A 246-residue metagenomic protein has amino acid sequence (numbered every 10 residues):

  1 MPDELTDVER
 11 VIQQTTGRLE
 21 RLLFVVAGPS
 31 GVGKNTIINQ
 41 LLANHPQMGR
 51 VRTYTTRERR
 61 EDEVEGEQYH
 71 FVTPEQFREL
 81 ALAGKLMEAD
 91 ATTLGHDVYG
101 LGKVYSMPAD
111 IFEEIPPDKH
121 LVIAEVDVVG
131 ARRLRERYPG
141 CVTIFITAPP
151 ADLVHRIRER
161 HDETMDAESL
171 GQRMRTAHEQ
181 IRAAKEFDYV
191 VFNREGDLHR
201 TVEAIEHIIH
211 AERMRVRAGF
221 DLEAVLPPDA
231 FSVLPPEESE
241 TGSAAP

Functional and structural regions predicted by a protein language model:
P2-Q14, H161, E179-P246: NTP-dependent small-molecule kinase module
L23-V25: Short hydrophobic/aromatic beta-strand immediately N-terminal to the Walker A/P-loop
A27-P29: P-loop (Walker A) phosphate-binding loop of NTP-binding proteins
V32: ATP-binding Walker
N35: Walker A/P-loop
L42-V51: Post-Walker A helix-loop "phosphate-sensing" segment adjacent to the P-loop in P-loop NTPases
T55-V122: ATP-dependent small-molecule kinase phosphotransfer cores that center on conserved nucleotide phosphate-binding segments
R57-D62, K85, A89, P116-L121 (+5 more regions): A glycine- and Lys/Arg-enriched "phosphate-lid" helix/loop adjacent to the NTP-binding pocket of small-molecule kinases
